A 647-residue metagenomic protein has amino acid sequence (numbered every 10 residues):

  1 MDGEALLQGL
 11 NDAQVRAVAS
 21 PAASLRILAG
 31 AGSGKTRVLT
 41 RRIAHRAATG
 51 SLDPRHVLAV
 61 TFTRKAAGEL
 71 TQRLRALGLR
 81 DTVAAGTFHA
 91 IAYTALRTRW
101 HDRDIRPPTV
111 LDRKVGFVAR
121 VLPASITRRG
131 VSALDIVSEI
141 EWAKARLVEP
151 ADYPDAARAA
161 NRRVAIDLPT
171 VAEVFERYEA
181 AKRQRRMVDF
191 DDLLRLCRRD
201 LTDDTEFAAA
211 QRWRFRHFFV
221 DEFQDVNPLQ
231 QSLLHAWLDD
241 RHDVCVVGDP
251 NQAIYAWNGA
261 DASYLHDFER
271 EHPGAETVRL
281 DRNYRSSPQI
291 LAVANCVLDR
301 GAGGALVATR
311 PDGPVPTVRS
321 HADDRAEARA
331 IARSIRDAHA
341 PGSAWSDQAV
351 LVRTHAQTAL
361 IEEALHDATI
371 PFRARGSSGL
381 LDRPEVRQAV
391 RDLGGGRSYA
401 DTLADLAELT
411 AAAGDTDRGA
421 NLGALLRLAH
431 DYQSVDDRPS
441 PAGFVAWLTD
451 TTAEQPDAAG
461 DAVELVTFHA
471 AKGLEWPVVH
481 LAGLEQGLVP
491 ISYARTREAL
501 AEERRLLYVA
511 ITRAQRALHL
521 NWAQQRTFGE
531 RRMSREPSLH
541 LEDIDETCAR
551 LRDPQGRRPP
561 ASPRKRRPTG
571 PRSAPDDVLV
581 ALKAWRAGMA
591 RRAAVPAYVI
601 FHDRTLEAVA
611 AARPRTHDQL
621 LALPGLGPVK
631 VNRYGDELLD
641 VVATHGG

Functional and structural regions predicted by a protein language model:
M1-P108, A209, D239, A292-N295 (+1 more regions): P-loop NTPase Walker
M1-S33, R37-T49, V148-D155, R163-I166 (+6 more regions): Helicase P-loop NTPase motor core of nucleic-acid translocases
G3, Q8-A19, A23-L28, V38 (+5 more regions): Conserved helicase NTPase motor core
I27, A31-I43, P273-E276, D281-F372 (+2 more regions): Helicase P-loop NTPase motor core
P54-E139, K144-V148, D152, T369 (+1 more regions): Conserved P-loop NTPase-based nucleic-acid remodeling module centered on helicase motor cores
V164, H217, A344, T358-I370 (+1 more regions): Conserved helicase C-terminal RecA-like lobe
P568-R615: C-terminal accessory/binding modules appended to enzymatic or scaffolding proteins
